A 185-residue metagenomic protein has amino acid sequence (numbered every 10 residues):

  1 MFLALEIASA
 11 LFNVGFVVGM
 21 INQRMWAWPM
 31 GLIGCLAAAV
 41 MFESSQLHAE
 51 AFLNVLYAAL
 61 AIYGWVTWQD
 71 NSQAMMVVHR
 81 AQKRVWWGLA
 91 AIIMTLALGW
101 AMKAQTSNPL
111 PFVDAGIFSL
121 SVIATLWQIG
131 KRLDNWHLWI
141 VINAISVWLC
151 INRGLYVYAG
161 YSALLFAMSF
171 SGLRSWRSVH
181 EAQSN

Functional and structural regions predicted by a protein language model:
M1-Q23, G34, V40, W68-S72 (+1 more regions): Polytopic alpha-helical membrane-helix bundles and their juxtamembrane interface segments in multi-pass membrane
Q23-R24, Q46: Short loop-to-helix capping motifs
L32-M41, S45-D70: Alpha-helical membrane segments and adjacent membrane-interface helices in multi-pass membrane proteins
A74-M76: Juxtamembrane membrane-water interface segments that cap and precede transmembrane helices
